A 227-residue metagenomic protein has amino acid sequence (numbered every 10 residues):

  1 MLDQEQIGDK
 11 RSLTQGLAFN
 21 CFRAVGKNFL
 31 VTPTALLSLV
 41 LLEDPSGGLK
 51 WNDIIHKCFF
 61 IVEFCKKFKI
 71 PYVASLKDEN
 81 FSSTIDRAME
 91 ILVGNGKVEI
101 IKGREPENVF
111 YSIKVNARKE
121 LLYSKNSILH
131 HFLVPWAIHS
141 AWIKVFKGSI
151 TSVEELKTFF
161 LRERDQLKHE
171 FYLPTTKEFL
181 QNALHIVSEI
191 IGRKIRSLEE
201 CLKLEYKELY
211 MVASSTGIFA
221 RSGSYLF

Functional and structural regions predicted by a protein language model:
M1-F227: Membrane-interfacial terminal anchoring regions of lipid-handling membrane enzymes
